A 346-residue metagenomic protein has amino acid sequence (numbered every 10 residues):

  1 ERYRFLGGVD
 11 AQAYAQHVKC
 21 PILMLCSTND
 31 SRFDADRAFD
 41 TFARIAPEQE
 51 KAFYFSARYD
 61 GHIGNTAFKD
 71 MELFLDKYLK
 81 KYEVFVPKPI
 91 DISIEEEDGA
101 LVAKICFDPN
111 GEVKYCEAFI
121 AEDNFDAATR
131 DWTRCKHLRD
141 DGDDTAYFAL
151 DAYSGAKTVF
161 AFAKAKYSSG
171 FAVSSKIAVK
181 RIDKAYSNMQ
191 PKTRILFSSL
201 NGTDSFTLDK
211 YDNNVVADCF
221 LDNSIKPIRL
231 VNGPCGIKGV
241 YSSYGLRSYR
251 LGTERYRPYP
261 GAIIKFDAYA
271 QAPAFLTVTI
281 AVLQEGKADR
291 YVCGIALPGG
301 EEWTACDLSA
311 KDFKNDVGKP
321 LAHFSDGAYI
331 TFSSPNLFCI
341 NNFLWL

Functional and structural regions predicted by a protein language model:
V18, M24-C26: Short beta-strand/loop motif that positions the catalytic acidic residue of the alpha/beta-hydrolase fold
N29-F33, G61: Acidic catalytic loop of the alpha/beta-hydrolase fold
D34-A43: Short alpha-helix in the alpha/beta-hydrolase fold that links the catalytic acid
I45-H62: Catalytic histidine neighborhood in serine/cysteine hydrolases with alpha/beta-hydrolase-type architecture
D76-I120, T133-T145: Surface beta-strand/loop "capping" patches
D183-S224: Extracellular carbohydrate-recognition regions
V216-Y249: Short carbohydrate-recognition loop motifs
G239-G318, S333-W345: Extracellular ligand-binding interfaces
